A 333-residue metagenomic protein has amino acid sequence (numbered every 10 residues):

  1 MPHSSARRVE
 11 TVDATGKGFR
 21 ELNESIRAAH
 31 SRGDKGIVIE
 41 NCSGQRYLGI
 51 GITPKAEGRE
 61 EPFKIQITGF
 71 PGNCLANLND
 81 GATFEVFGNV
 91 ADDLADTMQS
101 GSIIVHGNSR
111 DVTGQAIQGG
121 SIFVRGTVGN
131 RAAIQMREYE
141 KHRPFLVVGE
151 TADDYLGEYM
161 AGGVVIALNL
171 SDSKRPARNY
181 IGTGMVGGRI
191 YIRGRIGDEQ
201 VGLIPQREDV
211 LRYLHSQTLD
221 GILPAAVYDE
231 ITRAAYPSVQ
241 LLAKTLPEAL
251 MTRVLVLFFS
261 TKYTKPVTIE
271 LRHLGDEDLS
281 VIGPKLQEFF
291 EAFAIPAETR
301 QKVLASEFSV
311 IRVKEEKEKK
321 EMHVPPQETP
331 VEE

Functional and structural regions predicted by a protein language model:
M1-E333: Long, distal/terminal scaffolding or interaction modules with repetitive or compositionally biased sequence
